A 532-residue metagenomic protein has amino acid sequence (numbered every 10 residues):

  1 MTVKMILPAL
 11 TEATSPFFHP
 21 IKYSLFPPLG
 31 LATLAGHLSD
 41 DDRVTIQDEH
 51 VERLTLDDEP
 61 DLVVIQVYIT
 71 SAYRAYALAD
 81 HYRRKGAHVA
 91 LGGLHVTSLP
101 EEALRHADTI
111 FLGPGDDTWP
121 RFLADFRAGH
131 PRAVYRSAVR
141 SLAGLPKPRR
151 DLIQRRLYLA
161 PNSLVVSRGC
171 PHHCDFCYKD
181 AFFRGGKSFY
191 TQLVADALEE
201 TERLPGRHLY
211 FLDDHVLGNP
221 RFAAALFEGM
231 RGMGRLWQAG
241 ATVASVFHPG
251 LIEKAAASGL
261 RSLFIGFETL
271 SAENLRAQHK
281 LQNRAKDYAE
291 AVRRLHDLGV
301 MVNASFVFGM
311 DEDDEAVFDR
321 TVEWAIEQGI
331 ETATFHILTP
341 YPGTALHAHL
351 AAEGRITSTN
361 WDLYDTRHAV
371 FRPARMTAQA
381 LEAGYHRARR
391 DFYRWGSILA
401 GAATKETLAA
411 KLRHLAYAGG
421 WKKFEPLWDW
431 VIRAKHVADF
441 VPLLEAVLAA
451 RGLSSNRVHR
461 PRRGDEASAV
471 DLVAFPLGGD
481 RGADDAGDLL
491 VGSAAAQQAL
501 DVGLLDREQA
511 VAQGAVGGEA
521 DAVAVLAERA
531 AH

Functional and structural regions predicted by a protein language model:
M1-L204: Acidic, low-complexity intrinsically disordered segments
T2-M5, E12, D40-I46, F126 (+9 more regions): Radical SAM enzyme core and accessory elements
P8-S15, P100-E102, R221, E273-Q278 (+3 more regions): Flexible glycine/acidic-rich beta-alpha junction loops that bind and position SAM and/or redox cofactors in anaerobic
H37-R43, A291-V302, Q328, D391 (+1 more regions): A structural motif corresponding to the C-terminal end of an alpha-helix and its immediate exit/capping segment
A90, F111, V134, Q238-G240 (+2 more regions): Structural detector of well-ordered beta-strand residues that form the stable sheet scaffold of enzyme domains
E102-P120, K254-L263, R320-F335: Structural recognition of alpha->loop->beta junctions
K147-F306, M310, A316-D319, E323: Radical SAM [4Fe-4S] cluster-binding motif and immediate context
G482-A483, A495-A499, L504-D506, V511 (+2 more regions): Intrinsic low-complexity, disordered N-terminal segments enriched in polar/charged/small residues
